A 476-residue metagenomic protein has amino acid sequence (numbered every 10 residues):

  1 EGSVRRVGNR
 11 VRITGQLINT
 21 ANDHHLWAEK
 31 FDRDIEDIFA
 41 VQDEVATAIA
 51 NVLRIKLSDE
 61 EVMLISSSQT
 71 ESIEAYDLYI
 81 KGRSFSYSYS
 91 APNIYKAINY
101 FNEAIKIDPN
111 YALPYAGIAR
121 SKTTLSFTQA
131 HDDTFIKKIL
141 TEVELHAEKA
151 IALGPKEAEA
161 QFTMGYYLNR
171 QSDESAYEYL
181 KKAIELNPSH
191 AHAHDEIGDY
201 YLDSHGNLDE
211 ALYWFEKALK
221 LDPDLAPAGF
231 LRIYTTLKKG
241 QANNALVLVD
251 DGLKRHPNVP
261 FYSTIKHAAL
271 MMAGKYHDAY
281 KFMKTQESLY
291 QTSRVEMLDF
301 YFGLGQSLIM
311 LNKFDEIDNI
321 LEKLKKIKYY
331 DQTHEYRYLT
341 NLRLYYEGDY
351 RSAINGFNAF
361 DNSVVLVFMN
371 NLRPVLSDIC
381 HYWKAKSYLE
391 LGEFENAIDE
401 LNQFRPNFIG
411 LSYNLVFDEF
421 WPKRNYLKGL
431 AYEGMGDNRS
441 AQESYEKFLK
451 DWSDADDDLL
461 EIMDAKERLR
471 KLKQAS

Functional and structural regions predicted by a protein language model:
E1-Y100: Catalytic-center loop of serine/cysteine hydrolases
I80, G117, T163, E196 (+12 more regions): "A position-specific structural signal for the A-helix of alpha-solenoid helical repeats
R83, R120, Y166, D199-Y200 (+6 more regions): Residue-level recognition of tetratricopeptide repeat
N93-N99, T128-K149, R170-K182, D203-K217 (+4 more regions): Structural signature of tandem alpha-helical TPR/SEL1-like repeats, specifically the intra-repeat loop/turn
K106, E185, K220, K254 (+5 more regions): Amphipathic alpha-helical segments of tetratricopeptide repeats
P109, P155, P188, P223 (+7 more regions): Short coil turns that delineate tetratricopeptide repeat
